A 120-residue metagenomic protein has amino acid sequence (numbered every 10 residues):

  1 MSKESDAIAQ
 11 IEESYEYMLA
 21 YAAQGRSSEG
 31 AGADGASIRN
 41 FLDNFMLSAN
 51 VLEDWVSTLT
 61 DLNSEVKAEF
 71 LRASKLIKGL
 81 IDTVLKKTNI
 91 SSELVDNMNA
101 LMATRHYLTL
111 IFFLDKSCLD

Functional and structural regions predicted by a protein language model:
M1-L42, M46: Short terminal alpha-helical segments
Y17-S27, T58, I90, F113 (+1 more regions): Intrinsically disordered or highly flexible coil/loop and linker segments, enriched in small and charged/polar residues
L19-A22, L52, L71, L85: Acidic, Ser/Thr/Gly/Pro-rich low-complexity intrinsically disordered regions that serve as flexible linkers
G32-R39, K67-L71, L94-M102: Short, charged, amphipathic alpha-helical segments
F45, S74, T104, L108: Alpha-helical transition-metal enzyme core signature, strongest for iron centers
S48-A68, K87, S91: Short, solvent-exposed, charged loop/turn and helix-capping segments that join or cap alpha-helices on peripheral
E69-G79: Short, well-ordered alpha-helical segments that carry or flank key catalytic/ligand-binding motifs at enzyme/regulatory
L80-D120: Amphipathic alpha-helical binding modules
